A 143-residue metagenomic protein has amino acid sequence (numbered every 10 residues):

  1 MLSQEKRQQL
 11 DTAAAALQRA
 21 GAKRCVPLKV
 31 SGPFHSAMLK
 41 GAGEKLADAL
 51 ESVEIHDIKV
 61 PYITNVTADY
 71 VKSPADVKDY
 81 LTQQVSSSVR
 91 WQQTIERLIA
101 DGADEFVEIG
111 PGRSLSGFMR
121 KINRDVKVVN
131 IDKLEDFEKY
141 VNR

Functional and structural regions predicted by a protein language model:
M1-R143: Acyl-group transfer acyltransferase/transacylase scaffold of fatty acid/polyketide systems
